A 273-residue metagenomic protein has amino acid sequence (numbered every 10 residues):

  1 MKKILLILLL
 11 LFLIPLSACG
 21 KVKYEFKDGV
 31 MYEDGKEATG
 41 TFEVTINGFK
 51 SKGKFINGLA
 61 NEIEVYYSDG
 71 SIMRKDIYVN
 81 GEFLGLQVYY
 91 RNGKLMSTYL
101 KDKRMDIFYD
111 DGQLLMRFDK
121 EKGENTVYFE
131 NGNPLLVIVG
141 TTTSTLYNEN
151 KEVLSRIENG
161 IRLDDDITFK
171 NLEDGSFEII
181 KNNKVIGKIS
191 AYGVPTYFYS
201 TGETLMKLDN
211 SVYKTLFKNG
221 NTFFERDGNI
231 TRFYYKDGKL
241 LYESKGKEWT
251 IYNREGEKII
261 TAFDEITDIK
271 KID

Functional and structural regions predicted by a protein language model:
I4-P15: Sec-dependent N-terminal signal peptides
S17-D273: Glycine/tyrosine- and acidic-biased, solvent-exposed loop/turn segments at the edges of beta-strands
